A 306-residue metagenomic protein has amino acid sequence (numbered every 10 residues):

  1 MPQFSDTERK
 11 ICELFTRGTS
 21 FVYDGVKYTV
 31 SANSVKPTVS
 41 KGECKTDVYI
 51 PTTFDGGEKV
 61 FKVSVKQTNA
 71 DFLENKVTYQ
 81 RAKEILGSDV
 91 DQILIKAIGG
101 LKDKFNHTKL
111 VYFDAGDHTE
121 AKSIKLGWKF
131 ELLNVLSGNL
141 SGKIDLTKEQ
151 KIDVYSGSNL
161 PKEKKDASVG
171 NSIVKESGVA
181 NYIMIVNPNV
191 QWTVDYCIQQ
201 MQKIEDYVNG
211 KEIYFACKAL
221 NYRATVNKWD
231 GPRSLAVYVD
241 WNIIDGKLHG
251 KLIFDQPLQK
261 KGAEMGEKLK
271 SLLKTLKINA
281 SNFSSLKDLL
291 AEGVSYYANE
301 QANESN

Functional and structural regions predicted by a protein language model:
M1-E84: Catalytic centers of nucleases
P2, Y23, E58-L248, I253-E264: Catalytic cores of nucleic-acid endonucleases
S5, E13, S295-N306: Non-catalytic accessory regions used for complex assembly or targeting
S40-G42, Y49-V65, A70, V237 (+5 more regions): Active-site beta-strand-loop-beta-strand hairpin of nuclease catalytic cores that positions key catalytic residues
L101, F105-T108, N139, L276 (+3 more regions): Short, flexible helical or helix-coil boundary motifs
